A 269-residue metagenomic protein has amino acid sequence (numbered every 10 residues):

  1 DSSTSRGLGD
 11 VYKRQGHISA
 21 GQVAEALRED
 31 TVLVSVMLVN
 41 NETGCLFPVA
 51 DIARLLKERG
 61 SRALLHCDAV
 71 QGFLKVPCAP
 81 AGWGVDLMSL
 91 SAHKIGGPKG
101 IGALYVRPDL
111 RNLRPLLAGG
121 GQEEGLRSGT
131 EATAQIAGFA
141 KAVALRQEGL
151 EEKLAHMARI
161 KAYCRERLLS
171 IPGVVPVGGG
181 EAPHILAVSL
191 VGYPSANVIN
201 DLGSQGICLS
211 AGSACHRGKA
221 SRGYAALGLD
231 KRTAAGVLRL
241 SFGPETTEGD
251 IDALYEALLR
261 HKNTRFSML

Functional and structural regions predicted by a protein language model:
D1-Y12: Single conserved hydrophobic/aromatic residue that forms the stacking wall/gate of nucleotide- or nucleobase-binding
Q15-L74: Active-site phosphate-binding strand-loop segment of PLP-dependent enzymes
A20, V49, P98-I101, T133-I136 (+7 more regions): A general structural signal for well-ordered alpha-helical segments in protein cores
A81-E124, S128-K141: Active-site PLP attachment segment
R146-D201: Conserved PLP-dependent catalytic core of the aminotransferase class-I/II
L186-L238: Conserved C-terminal alpha-helix-loop-beta "cap" of PLP-dependent enzymes that closes/shapes the active-site mouth
R222-L269: PLP-dependent enzyme catalytic core of the Aspartate aminotransferase-like
